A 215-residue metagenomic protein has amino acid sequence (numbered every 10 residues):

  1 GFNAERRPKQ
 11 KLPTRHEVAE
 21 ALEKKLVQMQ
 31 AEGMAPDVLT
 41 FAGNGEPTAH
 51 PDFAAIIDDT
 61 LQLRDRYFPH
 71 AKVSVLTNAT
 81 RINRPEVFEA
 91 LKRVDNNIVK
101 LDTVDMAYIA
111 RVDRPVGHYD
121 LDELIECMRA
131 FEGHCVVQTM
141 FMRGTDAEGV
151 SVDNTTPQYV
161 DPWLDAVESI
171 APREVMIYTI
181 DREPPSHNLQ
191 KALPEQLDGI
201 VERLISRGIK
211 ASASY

Functional and structural regions predicted by a protein language model:
G1-E17: Canonical Radical SAM [4Fe-4S] cluster-binding loop centered on the CxxxCxxC motif and its immediate flanking residues
K9-P13, N44-P51: Short coil/turn segments at secondary-structure boundaries
R15, I57, V160, L193-D198: Amphipathic alpha-helical segments in well-structured domains
E17-V18, N96: Contiguous, function-dense segments enriched for cysteine-driven chemistry and partner/ligand-binding capacity
A19-A42: Short Fe-S-cluster ligation motifs
L26-M29, R64, L204: Conserved hydrophobic residues forming the short capping helix/wall of the S-adenosyl-L-methionine
T48-Q190: Conserved AdoMet/S-adenosylmethionine-binding subsite of the radical SAM
L193-Y215: Binuclear metal-ion centers of metallo-dependent hydrolases, dominated by the metallo-beta-lactamase
